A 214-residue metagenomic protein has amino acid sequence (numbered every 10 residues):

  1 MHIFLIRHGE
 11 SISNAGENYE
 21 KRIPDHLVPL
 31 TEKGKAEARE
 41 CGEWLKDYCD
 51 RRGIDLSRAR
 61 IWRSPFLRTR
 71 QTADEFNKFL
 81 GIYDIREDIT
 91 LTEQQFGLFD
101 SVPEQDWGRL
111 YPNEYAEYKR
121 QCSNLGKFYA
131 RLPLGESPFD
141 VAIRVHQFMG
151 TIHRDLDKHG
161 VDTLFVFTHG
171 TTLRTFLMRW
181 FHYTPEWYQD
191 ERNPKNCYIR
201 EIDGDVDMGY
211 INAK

Functional and structural regions predicted by a protein language model:
M1-H2, A15, C41-W44, R51 (+4 more regions): Acidic, low-complexity terminal tails and accessory targeting/binding regions of phosphate-metabolizing enzymes
H2-Y83, E87: Active-site-proximal alpha-helix that buttresses catalytic centers in soluble enzyme cores
I3, A59, G160-G170: Generic beta-sheet signal
S11, T172-L173: Short active-site segment of divalent metal-dependent hydrolases/proteases that encodes the spacing between
P24-V28, N77-R144, N212-A213: Phosphate-handling substructures
R63-S64, I143, F167-T168: Short beta-strand scaffold positions
R70-D74, G150, R174-T175: Alpha-helical elements of the RecA-like P-loop NTPase motor core of helicases
R144-K158: A short, acidic, amphipathic alpha-helical segment used as a generic capping/interface helix at domain edges
